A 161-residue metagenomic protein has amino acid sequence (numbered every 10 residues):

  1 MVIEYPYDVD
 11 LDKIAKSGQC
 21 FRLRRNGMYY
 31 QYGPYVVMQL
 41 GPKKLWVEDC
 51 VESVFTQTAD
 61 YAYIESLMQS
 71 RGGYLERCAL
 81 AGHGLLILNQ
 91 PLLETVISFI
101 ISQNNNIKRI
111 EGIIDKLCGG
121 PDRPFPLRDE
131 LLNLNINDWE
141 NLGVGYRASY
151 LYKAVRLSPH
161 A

Functional and structural regions predicted by a protein language model:
M1-A161: HhH-family (HhH-GPD) DNA N-glycosylase catalytic core used in base-excision repair
